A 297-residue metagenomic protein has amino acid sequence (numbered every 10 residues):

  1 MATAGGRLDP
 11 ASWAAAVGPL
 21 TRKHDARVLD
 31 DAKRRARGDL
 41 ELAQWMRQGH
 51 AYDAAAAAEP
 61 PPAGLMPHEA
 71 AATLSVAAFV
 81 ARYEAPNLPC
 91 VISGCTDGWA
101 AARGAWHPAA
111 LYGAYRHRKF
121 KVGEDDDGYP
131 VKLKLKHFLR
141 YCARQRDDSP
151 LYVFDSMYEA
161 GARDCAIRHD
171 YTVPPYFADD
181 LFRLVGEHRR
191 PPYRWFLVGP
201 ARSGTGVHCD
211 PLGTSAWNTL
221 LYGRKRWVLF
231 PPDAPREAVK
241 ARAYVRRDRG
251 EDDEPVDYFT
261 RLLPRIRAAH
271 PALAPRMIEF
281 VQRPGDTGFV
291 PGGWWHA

Functional and structural regions predicted by a protein language model:
M1-T287, A297: N-terminal accessory scaffold of Fe(II)-dependent oxygenases
